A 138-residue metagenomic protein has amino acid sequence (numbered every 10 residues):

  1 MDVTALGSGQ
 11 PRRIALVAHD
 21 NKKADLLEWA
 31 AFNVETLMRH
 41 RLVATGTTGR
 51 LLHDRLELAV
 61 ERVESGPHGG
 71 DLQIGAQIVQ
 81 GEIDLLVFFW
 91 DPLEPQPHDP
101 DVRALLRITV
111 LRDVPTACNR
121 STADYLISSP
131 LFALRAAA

Functional and structural regions predicted by a protein language model:
A24-L42: Glycine-rich, flexible N-terminal cofactor/catalytic loop recognition
R39-T48, L52: Short internal beta-strands
R41, L58-G69: Short hydrophobic/aromatic-enriched beta-strand-loop microsegments
V43-T45, R62-E64, F88, T116-R120: General beta-strand structural signal in soluble alpha/beta enzymes
H68-I108: Mid-chain, well-packed structural core segment of small domains
A117-A138: Short, glycine-/small-residue-rich phosphate/pyrophosphate-handling segment
